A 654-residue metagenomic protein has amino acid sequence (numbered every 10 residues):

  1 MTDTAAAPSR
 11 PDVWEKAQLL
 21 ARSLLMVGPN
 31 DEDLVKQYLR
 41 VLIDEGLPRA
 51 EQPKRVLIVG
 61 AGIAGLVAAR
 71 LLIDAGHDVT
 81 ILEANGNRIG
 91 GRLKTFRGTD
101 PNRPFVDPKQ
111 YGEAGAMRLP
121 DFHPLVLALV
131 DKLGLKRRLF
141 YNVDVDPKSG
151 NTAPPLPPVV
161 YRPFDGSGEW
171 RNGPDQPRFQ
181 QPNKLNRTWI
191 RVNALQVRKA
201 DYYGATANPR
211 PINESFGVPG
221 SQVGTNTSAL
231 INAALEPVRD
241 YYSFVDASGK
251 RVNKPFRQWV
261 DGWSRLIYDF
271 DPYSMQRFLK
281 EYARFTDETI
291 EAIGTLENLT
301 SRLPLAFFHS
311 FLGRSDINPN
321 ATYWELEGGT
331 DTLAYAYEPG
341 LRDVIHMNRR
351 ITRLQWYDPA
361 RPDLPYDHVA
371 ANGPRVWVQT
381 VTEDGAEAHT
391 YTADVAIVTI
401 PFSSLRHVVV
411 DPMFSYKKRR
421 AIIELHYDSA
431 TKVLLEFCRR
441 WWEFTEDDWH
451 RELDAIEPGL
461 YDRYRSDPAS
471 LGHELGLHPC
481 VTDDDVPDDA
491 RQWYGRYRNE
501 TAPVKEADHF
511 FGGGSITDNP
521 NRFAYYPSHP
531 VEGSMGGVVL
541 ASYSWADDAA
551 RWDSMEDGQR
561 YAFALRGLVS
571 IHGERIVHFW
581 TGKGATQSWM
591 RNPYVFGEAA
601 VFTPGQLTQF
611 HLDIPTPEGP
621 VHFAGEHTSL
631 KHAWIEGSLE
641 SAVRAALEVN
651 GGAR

Functional and structural regions predicted by a protein language model:
M1-R654: FAD-dinucleotide binding site
